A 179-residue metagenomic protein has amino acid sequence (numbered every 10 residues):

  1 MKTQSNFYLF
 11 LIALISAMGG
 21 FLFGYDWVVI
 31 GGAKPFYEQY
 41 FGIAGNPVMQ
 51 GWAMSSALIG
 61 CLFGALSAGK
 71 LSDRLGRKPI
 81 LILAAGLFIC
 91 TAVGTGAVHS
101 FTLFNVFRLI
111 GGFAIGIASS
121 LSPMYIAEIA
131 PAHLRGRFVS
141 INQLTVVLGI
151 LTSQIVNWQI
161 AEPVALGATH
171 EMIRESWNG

Functional and structural regions predicted by a protein language model:
M1-G179: Transmembrane-helix signature of 12-pass secondary carriers
